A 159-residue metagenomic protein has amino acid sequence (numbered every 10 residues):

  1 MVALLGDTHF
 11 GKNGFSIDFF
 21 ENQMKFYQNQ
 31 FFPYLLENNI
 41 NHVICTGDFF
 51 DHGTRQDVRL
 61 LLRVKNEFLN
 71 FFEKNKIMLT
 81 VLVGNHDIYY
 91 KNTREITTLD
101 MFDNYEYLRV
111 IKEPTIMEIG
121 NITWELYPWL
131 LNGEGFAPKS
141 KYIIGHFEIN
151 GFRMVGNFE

Functional and structural regions predicted by a protein language model:
M1-A3: Extreme N-terminal starter segment of soluble prokaryotic enzymes
G6-H9, F147: Short, small-residue-rich loop/turn micro-motifs
T8, K12-I116: Core catalytic region of metal-dependent phosphoesterases/phosphodiesterases, especially metallo-beta-lactamase-like
V83-E159: Conserved catalytic scaffold of divalent metal-dependent phosphoesterases
